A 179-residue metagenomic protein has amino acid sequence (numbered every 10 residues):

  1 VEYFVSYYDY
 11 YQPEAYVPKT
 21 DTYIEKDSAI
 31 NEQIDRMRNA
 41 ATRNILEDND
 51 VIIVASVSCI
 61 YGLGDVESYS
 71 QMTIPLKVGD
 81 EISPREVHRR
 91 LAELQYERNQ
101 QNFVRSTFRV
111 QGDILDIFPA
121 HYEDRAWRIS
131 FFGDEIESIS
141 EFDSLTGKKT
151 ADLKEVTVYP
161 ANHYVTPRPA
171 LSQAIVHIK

Functional and structural regions predicted by a protein language model:
V1-K179: ASCE RecA-like P-loop NTPase motor cores that couple ATP hydrolysis to mechanical translocation on nucleic acids
